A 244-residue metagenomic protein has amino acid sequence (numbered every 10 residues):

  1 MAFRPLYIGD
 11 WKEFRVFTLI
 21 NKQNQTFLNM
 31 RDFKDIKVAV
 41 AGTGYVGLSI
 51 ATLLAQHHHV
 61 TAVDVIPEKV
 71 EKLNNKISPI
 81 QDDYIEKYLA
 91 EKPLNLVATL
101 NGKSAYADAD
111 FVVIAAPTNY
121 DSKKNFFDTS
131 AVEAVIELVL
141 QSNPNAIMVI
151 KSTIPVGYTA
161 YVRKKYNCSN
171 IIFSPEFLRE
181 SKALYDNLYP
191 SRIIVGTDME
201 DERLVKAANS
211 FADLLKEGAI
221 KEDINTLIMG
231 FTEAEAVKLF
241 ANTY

Functional and structural regions predicted by a protein language model:
M30, R163-S174, R179-Y244: Internal alpha-helical scaffold of NAD(P)-dependent oxidoreductase catalytic cores
M30-I77: NAD(P)+-binding Rossmann beta1-loop-alpha1 motif at the extreme N-terminus of oxidoreductases
F33, K103-A107, L188: A short, aliphatic-rich alpha-helical micro-motif
V38-V40, M148, I193: Conserved hydrophobic helix-helix packing surfaces used for dimerization/oligomerization
I85-D110: A structured beta-alpha segment of the ubiquitous adenosine-cofactor-binding alpha/beta core
A116-T118, T153, M199: Short glycine-/small-residue-rich Rossmann-like dinucleotide-binding loops
Y120-K182: Rossmann-like NAD(P)(H) cofactor-binding subdomain of soluble oxidoreductases
